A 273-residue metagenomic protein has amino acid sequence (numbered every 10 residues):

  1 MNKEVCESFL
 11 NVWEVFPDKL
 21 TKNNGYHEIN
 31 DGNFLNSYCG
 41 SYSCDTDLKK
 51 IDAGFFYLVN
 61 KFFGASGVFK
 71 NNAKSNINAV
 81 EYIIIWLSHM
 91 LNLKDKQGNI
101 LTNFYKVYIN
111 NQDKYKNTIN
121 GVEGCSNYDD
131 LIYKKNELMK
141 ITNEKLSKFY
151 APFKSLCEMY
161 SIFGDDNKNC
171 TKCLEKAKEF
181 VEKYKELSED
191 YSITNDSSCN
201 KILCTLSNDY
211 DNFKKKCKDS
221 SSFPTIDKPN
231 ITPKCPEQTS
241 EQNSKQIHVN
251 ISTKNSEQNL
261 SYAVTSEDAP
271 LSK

Functional and structural regions predicted by a protein language model:
M1-A269: N-terminal targeting/regulatory segments, especially signal peptides of secretory and single-pass membrane glycoproteins
